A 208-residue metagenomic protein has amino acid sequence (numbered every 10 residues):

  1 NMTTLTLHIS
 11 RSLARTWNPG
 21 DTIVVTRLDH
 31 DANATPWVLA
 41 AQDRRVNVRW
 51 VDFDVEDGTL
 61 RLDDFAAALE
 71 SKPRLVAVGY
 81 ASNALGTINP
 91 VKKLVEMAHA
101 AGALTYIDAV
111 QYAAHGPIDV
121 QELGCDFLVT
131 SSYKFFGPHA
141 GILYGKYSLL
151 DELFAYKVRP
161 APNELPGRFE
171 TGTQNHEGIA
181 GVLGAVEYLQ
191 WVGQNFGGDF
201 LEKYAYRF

Functional and structural regions predicted by a protein language model:
N1-F208: Pyridoxal 5′-phosphate
